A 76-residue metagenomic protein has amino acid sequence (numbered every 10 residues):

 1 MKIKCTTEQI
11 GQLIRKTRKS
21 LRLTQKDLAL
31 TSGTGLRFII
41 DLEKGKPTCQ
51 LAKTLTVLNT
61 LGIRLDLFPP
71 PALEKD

Functional and structural regions predicted by a protein language model:
M1-Q9: A detector for short, charged/polar N-terminal pre-domain segments
I3, K44, P69-P70: Short, conserved catalytic or interaction motifs in soluble domains
Q12-D27, T31, T56: Short basic helix-loop element that most often maps to the first helix and adjoining turn of HTH DNA-binding modules
G33-P47: Recognition helix of helix-turn-helix/homeodomain-like DNA-binding domains that insert into the DNA major groove
T48, N59, D66-D76: Short, charged recognition helix plus adjacent turn of helix-turn-helix-like nucleic-acid-binding domains
L51-L55: Short alpha-helical elements of helix-turn-helix
